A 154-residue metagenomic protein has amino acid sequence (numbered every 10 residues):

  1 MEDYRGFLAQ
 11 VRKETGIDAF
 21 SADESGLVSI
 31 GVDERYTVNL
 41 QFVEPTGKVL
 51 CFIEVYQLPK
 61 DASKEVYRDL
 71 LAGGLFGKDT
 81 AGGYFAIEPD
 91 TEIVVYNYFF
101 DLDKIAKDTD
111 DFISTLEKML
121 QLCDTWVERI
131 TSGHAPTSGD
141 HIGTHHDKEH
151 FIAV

Functional and structural regions predicted by a protein language model:
M1-N39: Charge-rich, low-complexity N-terminal segments
E24, V43-P45, D90: Structural motif
V28, G47-V49, E92-V94: Hydrophobic residues embedded in beta-strands of well-ordered beta-sheets
N39-F42, T46-Q57: A short acidic-to-branched-hydrophobic micro-motif
E54-N97: Short, internal acidic amphipathic alpha-helical interface segments that mediate docking to partner proteins
A86-L120: A short, solvent-exposed beta-edge/loop patch
T115-G133: A conserved amphipathic terminal alpha-helix motif
T131-V154: Short, highly charged C-terminal tails/helix-capping segments
